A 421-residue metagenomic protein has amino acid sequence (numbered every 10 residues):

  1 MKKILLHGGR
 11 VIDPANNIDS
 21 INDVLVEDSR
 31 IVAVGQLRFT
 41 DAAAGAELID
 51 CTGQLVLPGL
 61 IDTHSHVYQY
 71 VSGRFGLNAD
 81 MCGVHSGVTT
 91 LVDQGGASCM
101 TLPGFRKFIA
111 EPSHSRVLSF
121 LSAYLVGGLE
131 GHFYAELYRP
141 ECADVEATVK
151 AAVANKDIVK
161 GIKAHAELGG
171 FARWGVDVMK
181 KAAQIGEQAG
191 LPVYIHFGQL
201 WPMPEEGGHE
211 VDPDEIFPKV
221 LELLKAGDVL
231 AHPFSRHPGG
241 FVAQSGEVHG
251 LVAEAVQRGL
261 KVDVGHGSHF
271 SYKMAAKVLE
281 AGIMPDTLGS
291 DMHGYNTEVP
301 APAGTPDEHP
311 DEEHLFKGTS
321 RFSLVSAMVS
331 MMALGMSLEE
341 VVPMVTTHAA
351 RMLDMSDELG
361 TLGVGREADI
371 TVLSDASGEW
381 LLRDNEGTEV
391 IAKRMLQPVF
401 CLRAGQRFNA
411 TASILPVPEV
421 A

Functional and structural regions predicted by a protein language model:
M1-L57: Histidine-rich, glycine-flanked metal-binding segment
G9, E367-E419: C-terminal cap of metal-dependent C-N hydrolases
G9, V24, S29, G53 (+11 more regions): Divalent metal-coordination and catalytic microenvironments
D50-P112: Metal-associated gating/positioning segment near the N- to mid-region
T63-R74, H132-A143, G170, E205-H209: Active-site mouth loops of central-metabolism enzymes
S86-V92, G96-A97, P112-P140, K163-G170: Metal-cofactor-binding active-site regions of metalloenzymes
G104, A143-V262, H269-L288: Histidine/acidic residue-rich metal-binding segments in metalloenzymes
A275-D375: His/Asp/Glu-enriched, well-ordered alpha-helical/loop segment that forms or immediately abuts the divalent-metal
